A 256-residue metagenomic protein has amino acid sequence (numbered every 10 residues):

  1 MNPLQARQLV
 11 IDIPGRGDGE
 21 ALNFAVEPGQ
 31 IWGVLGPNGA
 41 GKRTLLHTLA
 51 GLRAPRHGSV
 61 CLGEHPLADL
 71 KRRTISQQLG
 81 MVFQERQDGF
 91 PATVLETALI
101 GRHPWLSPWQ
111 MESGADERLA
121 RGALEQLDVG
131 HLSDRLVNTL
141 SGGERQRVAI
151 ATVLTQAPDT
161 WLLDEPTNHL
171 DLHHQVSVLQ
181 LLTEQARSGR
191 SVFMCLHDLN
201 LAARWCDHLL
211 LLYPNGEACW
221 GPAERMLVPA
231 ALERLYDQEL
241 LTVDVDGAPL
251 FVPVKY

Functional and structural regions predicted by a protein language model:
L35-P37: The feature captures the beta-strand-to-loop junction immediately N-terminal to the Walker
A50: Helix-to-loop junction immediately C-terminal to a conserved catalytic motif
G58-P66, I75: Conserved ABC transporter NBD signature motif
L99, G114-L132: Conserved ABC ATPase "signature" region
L136-L140, E144: Conserved ABC ATPase signature
W161-E165: Catalytic Walker B motif of ABC-type/P-loop ATPase nucleotide-binding domains
P229, L235-Y256: ABC ATPase nucleotide-binding domains
